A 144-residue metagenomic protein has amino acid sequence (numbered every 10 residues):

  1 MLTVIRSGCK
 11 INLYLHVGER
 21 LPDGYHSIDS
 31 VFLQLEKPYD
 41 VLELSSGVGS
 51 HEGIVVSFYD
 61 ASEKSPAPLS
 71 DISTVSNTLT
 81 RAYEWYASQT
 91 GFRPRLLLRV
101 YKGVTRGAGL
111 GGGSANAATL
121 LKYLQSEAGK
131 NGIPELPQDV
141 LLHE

Functional and structural regions predicted by a protein language model:
M1-A108, Q125-L136: ATP-binding N-lobe of GHMP and related small-molecule kinases
G111: Aspartate-rich (DDxxD/NDxxD/DxxxD) Mg2+/diphosphate-binding motifs and their adjoining helix-loop segments
S114-A128: Short, small-residue alpha-helix embedded
L136-E144: Short, intrinsically disordered, charge-balanced linker/junction segments flanking boundaries in proteins
